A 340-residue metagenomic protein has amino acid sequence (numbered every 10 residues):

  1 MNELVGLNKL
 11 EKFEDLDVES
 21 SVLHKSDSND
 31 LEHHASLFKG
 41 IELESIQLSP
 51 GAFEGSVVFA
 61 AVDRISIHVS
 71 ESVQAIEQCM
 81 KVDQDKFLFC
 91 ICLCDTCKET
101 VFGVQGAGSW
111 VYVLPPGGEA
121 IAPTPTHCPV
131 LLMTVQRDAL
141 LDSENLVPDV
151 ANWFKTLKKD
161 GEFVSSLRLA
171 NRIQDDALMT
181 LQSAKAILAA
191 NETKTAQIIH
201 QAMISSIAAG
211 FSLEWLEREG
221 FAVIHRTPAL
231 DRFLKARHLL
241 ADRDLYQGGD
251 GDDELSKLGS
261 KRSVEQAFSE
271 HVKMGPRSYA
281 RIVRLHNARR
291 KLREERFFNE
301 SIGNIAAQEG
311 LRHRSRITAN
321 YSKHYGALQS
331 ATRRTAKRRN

Functional and structural regions predicted by a protein language model:
N2-L48, T96-D244, D250-K261, M274-G275 (+2 more regions): Alpha-helical bundle regulatory/interaction domains
S21-H24, P50-V82: Conserved short histidine dyad/triad with adjacent acidic residue
E71, E77-Q84, V101-G103, A122-T124: Short histidine-centered beta-strand/loop micro-motifs that create catalytic or ligand/metal-coordination sites
V82, A229, R281: Short, conserved glycine- and acidic-residue-centered signature motifs in active-site or ligand-binding loops
V82-C97, M133: Short, conserved beta-strand element in jelly-roll/cupin
G259-V264, E270-H271, R281-N287, T335-A336: Active/binding-pocket-proximal capping segment
V264, F268, R316-I317, Y321: Short hydrophobic/aromatic patch on the recognition helix
S278: Short, basic-rich loop-to-helix N-cap that marks the start of a DNA-contacting helix
